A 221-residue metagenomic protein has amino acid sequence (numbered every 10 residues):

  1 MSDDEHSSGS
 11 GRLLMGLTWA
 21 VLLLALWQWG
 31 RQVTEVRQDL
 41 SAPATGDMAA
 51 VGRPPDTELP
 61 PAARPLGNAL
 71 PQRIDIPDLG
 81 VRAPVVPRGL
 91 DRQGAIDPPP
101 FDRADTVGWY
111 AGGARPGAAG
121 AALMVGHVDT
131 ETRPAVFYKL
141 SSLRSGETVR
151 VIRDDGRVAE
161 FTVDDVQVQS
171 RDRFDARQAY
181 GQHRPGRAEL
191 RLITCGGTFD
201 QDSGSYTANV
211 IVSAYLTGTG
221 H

Functional and structural regions predicted by a protein language model:
M1-L13: Terminal targeting segments of Actinobacterial cell-envelope proteins
G11-L22: Hydrophobic H-region at the start of alpha-helical membrane spans
L23-R144, R150-H221: Solvent-exposed, non-transmembrane regions of membrane-associated and secreted proteins
